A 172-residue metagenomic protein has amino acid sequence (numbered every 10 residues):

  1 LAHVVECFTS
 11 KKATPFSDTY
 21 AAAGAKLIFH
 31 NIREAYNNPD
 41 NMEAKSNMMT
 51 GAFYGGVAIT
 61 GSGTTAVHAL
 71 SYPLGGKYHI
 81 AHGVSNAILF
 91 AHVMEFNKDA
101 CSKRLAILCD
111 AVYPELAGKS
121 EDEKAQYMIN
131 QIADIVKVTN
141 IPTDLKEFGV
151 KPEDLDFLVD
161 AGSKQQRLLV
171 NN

Functional and structural regions predicted by a protein language model:
L1-S62: Carboxylate- and glycine-rich phosphate/diphosphate-binding segment that chelates Mg2+/Mn2+
L1-V5, M48-G56, F90, I132 (+2 more regions): Short alpha-helical scaffolding segments that buttress acidic/His motifs in well-ordered protein cores
A2-A13, R104-I107, A111, K137-T139: A glycine/threonine-rich phosphate-anchoring loop and its flanking beta-alpha core in nucleotide/phosphate-binding
V4-K11, A35, G55, K77 (+5 more regions): Alpha-helix C-capping/helix-to-loop hinge sites
P15-K26, T64, V84, D99-S102 (+2 more regions): Alpha-helix N-cap/helix-start motif at coil-to-helix transitions, marked by capping-box chemistry
T19-A23, L27, N47-T50, A69-Y72 (+4 more regions): Amphipathic alpha-helical interaction segments
S62-Y127, A133: C-terminal catalytic subdomain
L116-N172: C-terminal charged capping/lid subdomain of soluble metabolic enzymes
